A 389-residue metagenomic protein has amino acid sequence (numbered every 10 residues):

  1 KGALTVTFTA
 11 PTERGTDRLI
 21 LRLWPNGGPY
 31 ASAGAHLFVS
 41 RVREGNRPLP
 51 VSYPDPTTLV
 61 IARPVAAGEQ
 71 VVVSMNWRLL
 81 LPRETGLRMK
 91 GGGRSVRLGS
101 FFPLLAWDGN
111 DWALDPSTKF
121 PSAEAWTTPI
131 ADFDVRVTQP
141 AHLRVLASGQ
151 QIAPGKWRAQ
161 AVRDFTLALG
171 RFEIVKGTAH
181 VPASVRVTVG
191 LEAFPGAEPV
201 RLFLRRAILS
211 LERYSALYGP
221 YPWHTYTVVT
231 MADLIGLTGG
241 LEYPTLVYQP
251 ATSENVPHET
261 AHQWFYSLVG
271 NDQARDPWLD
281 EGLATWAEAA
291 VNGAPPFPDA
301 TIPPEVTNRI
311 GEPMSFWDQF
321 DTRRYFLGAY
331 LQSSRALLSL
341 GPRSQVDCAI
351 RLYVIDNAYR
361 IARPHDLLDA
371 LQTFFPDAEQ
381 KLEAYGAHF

Functional and structural regions predicted by a protein language model:
K1-R22, A336: Early extracytoplasmic/domain-onset interaction patches
T16-P48, L98-G99, T138-R144: Solvent-exposed beta-hairpin/edge-strand motifs
W24, N76-A168: Extended, low-hydrophobicity, Ser/Thr/Pro/Gly-biased non-transmembrane segments
Y30-R94: A surface-exposed beta-strand-loop module
P64-A66, N76, A123-V145, W157 (+3 more regions): Zn2+-dependent metallopeptidase catalytic core
V135, E173-D276: Juxtacatalytic substrate-recognition/specificity segment
R275-S339, N357-R360, A378-F389: Acidic/His/Gly-enriched intrinsically disordered linker/tail segments that often contain short helix/coil "MoRF-like"
S344-F389: Pan-zinc metallopeptidase signature
